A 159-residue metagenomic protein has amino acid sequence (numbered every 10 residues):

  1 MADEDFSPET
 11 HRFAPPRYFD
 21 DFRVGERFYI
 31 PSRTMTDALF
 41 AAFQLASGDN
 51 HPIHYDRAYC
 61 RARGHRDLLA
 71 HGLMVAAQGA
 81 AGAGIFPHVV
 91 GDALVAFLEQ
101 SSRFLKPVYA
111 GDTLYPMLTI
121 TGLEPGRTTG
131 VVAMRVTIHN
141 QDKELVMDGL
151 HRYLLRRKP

Functional and structural regions predicted by a protein language model:
M1-R23, F104-P159: HotDog/MaoC-like acyl-thioester-processing domains
A2-A70, R157: Catalytic strand-loop segment that frames the active site of acyl-thioester-processing enzymes
V24-E26, P31, L39, D49 (+3 more regions): A generic structural signal for short beta-strands and their flanking turns/coil linkers
L45-D49, G84-H88, Q141: Short, intrinsically disordered, mixed-charge
R63-A70, M74-T121: Hydrophobic beta-strand-centered segment that forms part of the acyl-chain substrate-binding groove
